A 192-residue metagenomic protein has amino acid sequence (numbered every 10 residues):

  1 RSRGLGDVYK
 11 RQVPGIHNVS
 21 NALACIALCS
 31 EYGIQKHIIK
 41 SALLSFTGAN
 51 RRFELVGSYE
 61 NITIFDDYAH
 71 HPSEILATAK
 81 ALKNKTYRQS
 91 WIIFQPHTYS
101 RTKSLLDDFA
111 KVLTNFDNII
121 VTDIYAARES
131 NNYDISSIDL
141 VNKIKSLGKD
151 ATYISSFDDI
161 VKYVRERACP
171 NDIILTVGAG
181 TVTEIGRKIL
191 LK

Functional and structural regions predicted by a protein language model:
R1-Y9: Single conserved hydrophobic/aromatic residue that forms the stacking wall/gate of nucleotide- or nucleobase-binding
K10-N118: Nucleotide phosphate-binding/pyrophosphate-handling subdomain across enzymes that bind or process nucleotide phosphates
F65-D66, R128, I154, V177: Thr-Gly-centered strand-to-loop micro-motif
A77, S104-L106, N132-Y133, R165 (+1 more regions): Short amphipathic alpha-helical segments
N84-K85, L147, R167, K192: Alpha-helix C-cap/termination motif
P96-Y99, I124-A127, A179-V182: Short glycine-rich anion-binding loops that position phosphate/pyrophosphate groups of nucleotides and phosphorylated
A110-P170: C-terminal helical cap/extension that packs against the catalytic core of soluble nucleotide-cofactor enzymes
D159-L190: A glycine-rich beta-strand to alpha-helix segment that forms a phosphate/ribose-binding loop at ligand/cofactor sites
